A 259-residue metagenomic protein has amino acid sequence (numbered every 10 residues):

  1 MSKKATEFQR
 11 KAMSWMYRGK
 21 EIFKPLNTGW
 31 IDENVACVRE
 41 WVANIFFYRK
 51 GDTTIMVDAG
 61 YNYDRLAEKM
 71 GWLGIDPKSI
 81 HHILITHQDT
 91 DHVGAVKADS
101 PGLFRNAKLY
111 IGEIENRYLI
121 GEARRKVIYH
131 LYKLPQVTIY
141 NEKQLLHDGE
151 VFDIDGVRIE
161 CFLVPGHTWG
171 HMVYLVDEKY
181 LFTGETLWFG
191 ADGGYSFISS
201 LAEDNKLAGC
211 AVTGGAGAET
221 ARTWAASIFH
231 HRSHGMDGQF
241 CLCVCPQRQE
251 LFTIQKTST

Functional and structural regions predicted by a protein language model:
S2-T6, R10-M13: Eukaryotic low-complexity, intrinsically disordered regulatory regions enriched in proline/serine/threonine
S14-R18, K24-L26, W30-I31, E113-F162 (+1 more regions): Metallo-beta-lactamase
E21-L73, V173-G190: Conserved beta-strand hairpin/beta-sheet module of binuclear metal-dependent hydrolase folds, prominently
N34, Y48, D58, H87 (+6 more regions): Divalent metal-coordination and catalytic microenvironments
I55-D58, S79-L84, C161-L163: Short catalytic-loop micro-motif centered on adjacent basic/acidic residues
Y63-R65, G71-E150, L251-T257: Active-site HxH/HxHxD metal-binding segment of metal-dependent hydrolases
V151, R158-P165, W169-T257: Metallo-beta-lactamase
